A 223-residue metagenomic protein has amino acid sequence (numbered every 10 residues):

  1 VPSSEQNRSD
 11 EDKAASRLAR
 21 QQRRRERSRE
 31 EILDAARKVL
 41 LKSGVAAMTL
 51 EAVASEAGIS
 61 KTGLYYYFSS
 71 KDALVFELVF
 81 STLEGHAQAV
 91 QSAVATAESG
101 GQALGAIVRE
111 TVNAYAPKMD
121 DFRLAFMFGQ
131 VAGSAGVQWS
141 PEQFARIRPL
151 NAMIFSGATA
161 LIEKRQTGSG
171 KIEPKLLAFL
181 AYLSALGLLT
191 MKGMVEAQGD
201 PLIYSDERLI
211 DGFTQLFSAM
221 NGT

Functional and structural regions predicted by a protein language model:
V1-A15, N113, A152-K164, F179-T223: C-terminal peripheral helix-coil segments that are non-catalytic and often amphipathic
K13-Q21, R25: Basic DNA-binding region of bZIP-type proteins
E31, A35, V39-A73, E77: Helix-turn-helix
A35-V39, A114, S184: Short amphipathic alpha-helical elements of helix-turn-helix/winged-helix folds
V45-T49, T167-I172: Short, charged helix-capping/linker segments at alpha-helix termini
E77, Q91-D121, P174-A181: Hydrophobic alpha-helical connector segments
E84-Q91, L124-M127, A135-Q166, K175-F179 (+1 more regions): Amphipathic alpha-helical packing segments from all-alpha helical-bundle domains
A116-P141, T190-E196: Amphipathic alpha-helical segments used for helix-helix packing
